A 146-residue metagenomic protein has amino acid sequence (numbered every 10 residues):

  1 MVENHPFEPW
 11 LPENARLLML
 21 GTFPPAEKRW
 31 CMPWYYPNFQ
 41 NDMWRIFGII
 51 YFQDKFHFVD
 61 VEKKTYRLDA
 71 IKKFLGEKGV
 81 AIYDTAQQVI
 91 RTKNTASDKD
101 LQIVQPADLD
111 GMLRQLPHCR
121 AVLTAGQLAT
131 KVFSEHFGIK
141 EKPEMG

Functional and structural regions predicted by a protein language model:
M1-I49, Q53, Q115, R120 (+1 more regions): Active-site and ligand/interface coordination hotspots across diverse enzymes and nucleic-acid-associated assemblies
V2-H5, P9-P12, A86-G146: Glycine/proline-rich loop-helix segments at beta-alpha junctions forming the active-site rim of enzyme cores
L18, A81-Y83, L123: Hydrophobic/aromatic beta-strand patches that form the interior of the parallel beta-sheet core in alpha/beta enzyme
M19-F23, D84-A86, A107: Short amphipathic alpha-helical segments, especially helix-boundary/capping motifs
T22, V80, Q127: Gly/Ser/Thr-rich helix-start
P25, Y83, T130: Short, electropositive, low-hydrophobicity segments enriched in small/polar residues
M32-L101: Short, surface-exposed acidic-centric catalytic microdomains
